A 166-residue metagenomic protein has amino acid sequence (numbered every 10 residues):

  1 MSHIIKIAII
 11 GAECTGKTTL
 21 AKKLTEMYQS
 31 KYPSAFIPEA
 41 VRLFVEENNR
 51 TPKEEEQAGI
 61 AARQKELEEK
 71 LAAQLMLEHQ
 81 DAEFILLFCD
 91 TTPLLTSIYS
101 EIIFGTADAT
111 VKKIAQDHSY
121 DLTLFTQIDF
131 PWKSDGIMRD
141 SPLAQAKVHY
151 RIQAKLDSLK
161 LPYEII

Functional and structural regions predicted by a protein language model:
M1-I4: Phosphate-binding P-loop
I9: Hydrophobic anchor at the beta1->P-loop junction of P-loop NTPases
E13: The conserved Walker
K17: Conserved lysine of the Walker
L20: Hydrophobic positions on the alpha1 helix immediately C-terminal to the Walker A/P-loop
T25-R63: Conserved substrate/cofactor phosphate-moiety recognition/catalytic segment in nucleotide-dependent phosphotransferases
R50-G105: Conserved nucleotide-sensing/catalytic segment adjacent to the nucleotide-binding pocket in NTP-handling enzymes
Y99, I103-I166: A glycine- and Lys/Arg-enriched "phosphate-lid" helix/loop adjacent to the NTP-binding pocket of small-molecule kinases
